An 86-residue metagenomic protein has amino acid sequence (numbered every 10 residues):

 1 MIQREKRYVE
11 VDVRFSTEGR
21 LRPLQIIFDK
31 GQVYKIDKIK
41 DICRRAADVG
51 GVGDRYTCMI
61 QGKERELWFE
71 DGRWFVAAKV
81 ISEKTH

Functional and structural regions predicted by a protein language model:
M1-H86: Cysteine-centric segments in proteins
